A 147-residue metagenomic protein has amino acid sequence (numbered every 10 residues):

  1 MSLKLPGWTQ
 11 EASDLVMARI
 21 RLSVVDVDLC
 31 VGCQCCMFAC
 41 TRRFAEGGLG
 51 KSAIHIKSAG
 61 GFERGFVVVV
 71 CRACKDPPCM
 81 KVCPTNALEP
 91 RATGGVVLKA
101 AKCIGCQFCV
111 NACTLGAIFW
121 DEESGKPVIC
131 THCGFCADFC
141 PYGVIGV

Functional and structural regions predicted by a protein language model:
M1-V27, C33, G146-V147: Iron-sulfur (Fe-S) cluster-binding modules
L5-G7, D14-M17, K57-A59, L88-P90 (+1 more regions): A short alpha-helix capping/helix-coil boundary motif
S13-D14, D26, S52-C71: Sequence context of c-type cytochrome heme-c attachment sites
I20-L22, F66, T93-G95: Short, solvent-exposed beta-strand edge segments and adjacent coil->beta transition regions
C30, A73-C74, C103, C130-T131: Short Cys/His-rich zinc-binding micro-motifs
C35-H55, P78-K102, F108-G125, T131 (+1 more regions): Iron-sulfur cluster-binding cysteine motifs and their immediate structural context in ferredoxin-like electron-transfer
G61, V69, A73, A92-K99: Short gly/ser-rich anion-binding loops that grip negatively charged ligand groups
R64-P84: Short hydrophobic interaction/assembly module
